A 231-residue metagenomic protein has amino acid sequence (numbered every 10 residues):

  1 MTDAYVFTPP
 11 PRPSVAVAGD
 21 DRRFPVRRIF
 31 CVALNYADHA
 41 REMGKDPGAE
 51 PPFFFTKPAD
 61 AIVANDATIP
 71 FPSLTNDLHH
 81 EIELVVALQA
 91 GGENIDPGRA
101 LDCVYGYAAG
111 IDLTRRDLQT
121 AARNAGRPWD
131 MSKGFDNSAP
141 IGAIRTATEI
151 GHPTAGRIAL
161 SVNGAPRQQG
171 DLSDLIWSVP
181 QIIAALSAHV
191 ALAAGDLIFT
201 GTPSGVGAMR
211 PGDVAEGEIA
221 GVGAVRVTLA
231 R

Functional and structural regions predicted by a protein language model:
T2-F24, H39-P47, R116-R231: Catalytic-pocket segment enriched in acidic/His residues
T2-V104: Extended, compositionally biased flexible segments
F55-K57, A64, H80, A109 (+3 more regions): General beta-strand structural signal in soluble alpha/beta enzymes
E81-V85, V104-A108, A155-R157, V214 (+1 more regions): Broad gene-expression machinery/nucleic-acid interaction feature
A100-A109, L118: Extended Lys/Arg-rich, glycine-bearing segments that form polyanion-binding/interaction patches within enzyme domains
